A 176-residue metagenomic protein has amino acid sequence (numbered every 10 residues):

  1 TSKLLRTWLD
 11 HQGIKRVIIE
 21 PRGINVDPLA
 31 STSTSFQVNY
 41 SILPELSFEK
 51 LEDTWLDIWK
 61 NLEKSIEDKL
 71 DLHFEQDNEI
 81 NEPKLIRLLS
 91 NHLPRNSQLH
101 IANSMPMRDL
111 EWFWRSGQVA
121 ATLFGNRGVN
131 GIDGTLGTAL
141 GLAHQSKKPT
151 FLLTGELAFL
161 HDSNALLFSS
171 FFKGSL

Functional and structural regions predicted by a protein language model:
S2, G23-D27, N130-I132, F159-L160: Short gly/pro/ser/thr-enriched loop/turn and capping motifs at secondary-structure boundaries
S2-K3, R108: Short glycine-rich, flexible loops that bind phosphorylated cofactors or substrates
L5-L9, L29-S31, W112-W114, N164-L166: Short amphipathic alpha-helical segments
T7-M107: Phosphate/pyrophosphate-binding active-site segments
K15-I19, T34-F36, F124, F151-L153 (+1 more regions): Hydrophobic/aromatic beta-strand patches that form the interior of the parallel beta-sheet core in alpha/beta enzyme
A30, K148, G174: Structured loop/turn residues at beta-strand edges in well-structured enzyme cores
V38-L43, S163-L176: A short alpha/beta connector and helix-capping loop motif
S65-L153, A158-L160, N164-L167, F171: Cofactor-binding active-site loop characterized by glycine-rich and histidine/acidic residues
